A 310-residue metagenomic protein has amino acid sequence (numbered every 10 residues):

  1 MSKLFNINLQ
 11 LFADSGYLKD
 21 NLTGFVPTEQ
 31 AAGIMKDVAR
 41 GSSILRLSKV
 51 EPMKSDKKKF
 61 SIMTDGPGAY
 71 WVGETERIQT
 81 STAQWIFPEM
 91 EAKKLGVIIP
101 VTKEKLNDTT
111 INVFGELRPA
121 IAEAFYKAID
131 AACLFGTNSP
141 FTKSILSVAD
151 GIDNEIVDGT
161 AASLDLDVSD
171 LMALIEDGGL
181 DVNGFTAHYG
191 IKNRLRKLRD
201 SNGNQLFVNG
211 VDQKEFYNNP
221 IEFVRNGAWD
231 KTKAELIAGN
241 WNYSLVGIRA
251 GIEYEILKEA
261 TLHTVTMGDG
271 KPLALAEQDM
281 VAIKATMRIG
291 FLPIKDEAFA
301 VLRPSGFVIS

Functional and structural regions predicted by a protein language model:
L4-Q30, R40, L47-V50, K271-S310: Protruding loop/beta-arch "assembly-hinge" segments enriched in small, turn-prone residues
G16-V97, A298: Assembly/oligomerization interface modules of large self-assembling protein complexes
E29, A39, S55, N112 (+8 more regions): Generic recognition of stable, solvent-exposed alpha-helical segments in well-folded globular domains
F60, I121, I283: A residue-level signal for conserved active-site and pocket-lining positions in enzyme catalytic cores
G68-W71, T109-T110, R194-K197, L292-I294: Short helix/loop capping segments that flank catalytic or ligand/cofactor-binding pockets
I86-E89, V97-D177, V301-L302, V308-S310: Alpha-helical scaffold segments that mediate packing/assembly in large oligomeric complexes
D150-V281, M287, S310: Extended oligomerization regions of viral-like shell subunits
